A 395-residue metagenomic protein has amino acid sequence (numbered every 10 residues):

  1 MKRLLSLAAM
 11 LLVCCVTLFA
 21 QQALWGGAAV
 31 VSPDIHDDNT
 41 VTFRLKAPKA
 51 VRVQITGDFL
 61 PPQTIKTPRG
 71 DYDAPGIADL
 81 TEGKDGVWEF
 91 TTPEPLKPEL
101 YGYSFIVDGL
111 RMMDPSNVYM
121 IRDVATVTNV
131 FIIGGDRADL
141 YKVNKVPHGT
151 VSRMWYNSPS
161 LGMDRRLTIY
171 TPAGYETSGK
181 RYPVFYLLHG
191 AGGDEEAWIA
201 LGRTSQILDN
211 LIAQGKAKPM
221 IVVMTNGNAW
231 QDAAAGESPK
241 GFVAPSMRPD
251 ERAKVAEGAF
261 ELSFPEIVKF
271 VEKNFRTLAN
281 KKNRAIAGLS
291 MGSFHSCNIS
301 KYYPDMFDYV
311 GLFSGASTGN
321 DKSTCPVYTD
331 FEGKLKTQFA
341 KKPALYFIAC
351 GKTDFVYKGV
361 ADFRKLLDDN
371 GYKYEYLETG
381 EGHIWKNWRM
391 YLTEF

Functional and structural regions predicted by a protein language model:
M1-A9: Bacterial N-terminal signal peptides that target proteins for export
R3, T17-L18: General secretory precursor processing signal
A8-T17: Bacterial N-terminal signal peptides
A9-M10, A28, T277, K281: Hydrophobic alpha-helical segments and their boundary regions
L18-A20, G26: Boundary at the C-terminal end of the N-terminal hydrophobic targeting segment
Q21, I35-F395: Non-catalytic cap/lid and distal C-terminal segments of serine-dependent acyl enzymes
V30-D34: Short beta-strand segments of immunoglobulin-like
